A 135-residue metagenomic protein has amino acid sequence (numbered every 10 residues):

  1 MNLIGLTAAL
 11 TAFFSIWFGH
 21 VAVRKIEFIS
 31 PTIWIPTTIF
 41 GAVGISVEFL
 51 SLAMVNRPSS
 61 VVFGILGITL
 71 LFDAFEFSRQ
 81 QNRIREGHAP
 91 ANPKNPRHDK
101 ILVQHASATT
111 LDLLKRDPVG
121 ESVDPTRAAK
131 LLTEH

Functional and structural regions predicted by a protein language model:
M1-I4, A53-R57: Helix-coil boundary and interhelical linker segments in multi-pass alpha-helical membrane proteins
M1-W17, K25: Alpha-helical transmembrane segments and their cytosolic membrane-interface
A9, F13, A42-S46, F63-L70: Hydrophobic alpha-helical transmembrane segments of multipass integral membrane proteins
F18-F28, A74: C-terminal ends of transmembrane helices
G19-H20, F40-L50: Hydrophobic, membrane-inserted alpha-helices
I29-G44: Loop-to-helix transition at the N-terminal end of transmembrane alpha-helices
M54-P93: Alpha-helical transmembrane-segment detector that highlights a single hydrophobic TM helix and its immediate
P96-H135: C-terminal membrane-adjacent module
